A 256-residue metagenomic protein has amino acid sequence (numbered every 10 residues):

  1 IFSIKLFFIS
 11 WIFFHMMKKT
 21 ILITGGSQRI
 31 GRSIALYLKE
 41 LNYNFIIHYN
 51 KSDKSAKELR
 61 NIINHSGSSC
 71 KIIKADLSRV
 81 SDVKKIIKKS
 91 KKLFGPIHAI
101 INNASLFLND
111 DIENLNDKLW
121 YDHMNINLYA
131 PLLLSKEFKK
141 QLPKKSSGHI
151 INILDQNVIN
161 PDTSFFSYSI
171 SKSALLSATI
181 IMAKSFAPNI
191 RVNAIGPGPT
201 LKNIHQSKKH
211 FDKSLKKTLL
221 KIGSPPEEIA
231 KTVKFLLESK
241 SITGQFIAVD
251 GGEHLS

Functional and structural regions predicted by a protein language model:
S27-R29: Conserved glycine-rich cofactor-binding loop
Y43-E58: Conserved glycine-rich Rossmann-like NAD(P)H-binding loop of the short-chain dehydrogenase/reductase
D111-I112, N116-Y121, S214: Substrate-binding pocket helix/loop in short-chain dehydrogenase/reductase
S135, S171, T179: Active-site helix of classical SDR
K140, A183-P188: Alpha-helical segment proximal to the catalytic Tyr-Lys
A187-R191, T243-G244: Short, small/polar-rich loop/turn modules that mediate ligand/substrate recognition or access, typified
P226-V249, H254: C-terminal substrate-recognition "lid" of short-chain dehydrogenase/reductases
